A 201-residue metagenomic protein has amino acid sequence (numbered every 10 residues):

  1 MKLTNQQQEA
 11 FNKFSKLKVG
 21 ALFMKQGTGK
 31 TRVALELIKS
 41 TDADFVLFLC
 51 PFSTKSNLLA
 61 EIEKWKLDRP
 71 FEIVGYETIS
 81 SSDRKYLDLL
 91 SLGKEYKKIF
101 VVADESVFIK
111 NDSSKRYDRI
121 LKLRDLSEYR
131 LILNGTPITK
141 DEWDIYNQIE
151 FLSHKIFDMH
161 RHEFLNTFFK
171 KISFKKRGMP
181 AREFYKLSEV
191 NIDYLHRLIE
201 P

Functional and structural regions predicted by a protein language model:
M1-F23: Conserved pre-motif I regulatory segment
L17-L37: Walker A/P-loop
K25, P51, T136: P-loop (Walker A) phosphate-binding loop of NTP-binding proteins
T31-E36, D42-E63, T139-D144: Conserved Walker A/P-loop ATP-binding site and its immediately adjacent core in helicase/helicase-like ATPase domains
F45, F100, Y117-P201: Conserved P-loop NTPase motor "coupling/switch" region that bridges the ATPase
S53-F71, L152-K155: Conserved helix-turn-beta segment of the N-terminal RecA-like "Helicase ATP-binding" lobe in SF1/SF2 helicases
E77-K97, N111: Conserved helix/coil segment N-terminal to the catalytic DExD/H
D104-S106: Walker B catalytic acidic pair
